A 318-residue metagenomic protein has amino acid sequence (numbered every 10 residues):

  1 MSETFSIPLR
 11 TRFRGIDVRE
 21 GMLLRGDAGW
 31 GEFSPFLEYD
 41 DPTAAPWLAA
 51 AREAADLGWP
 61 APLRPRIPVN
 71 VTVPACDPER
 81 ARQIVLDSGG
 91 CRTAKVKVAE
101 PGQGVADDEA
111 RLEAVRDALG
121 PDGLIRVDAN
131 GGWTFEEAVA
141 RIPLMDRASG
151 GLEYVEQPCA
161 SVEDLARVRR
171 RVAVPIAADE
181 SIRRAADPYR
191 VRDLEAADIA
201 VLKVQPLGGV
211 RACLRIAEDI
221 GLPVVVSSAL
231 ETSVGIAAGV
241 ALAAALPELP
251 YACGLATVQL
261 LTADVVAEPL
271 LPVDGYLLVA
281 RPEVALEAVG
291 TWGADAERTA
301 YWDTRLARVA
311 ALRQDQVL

Functional and structural regions predicted by a protein language model:
M1-R126, N130-A148, V266-L318: N-terminal capping/lid subdomain adjacent to the active-site entrance of alpha/beta enzymes
I7, T72, D179, S227 (+1 more regions): Conserved beta-strand termini and adjacent loop/short-helix elements that scaffold enzyme active sites in alpha/beta
G89-R92, L119-P121, P143-L152, R169-A177 (+3 more regions): Glycine-enriched alpha-helix->loop->beta-strand junction motifs that scaffold or abut catalytic
T93-G104, L124-G131, S149-V162, V174-R184 (+2 more regions): Catalytic beta/alpha-barrel core
E100-A118, W133-E137, P158-R171, A185-D187 (+1 more regions): Active-site-adjacent beta->alpha loops and helix N-cap segments on the catalytic face of soluble alpha/beta enzymes
D187-A288: Shared catalytic-loop signature of beta/alpha-barrel
